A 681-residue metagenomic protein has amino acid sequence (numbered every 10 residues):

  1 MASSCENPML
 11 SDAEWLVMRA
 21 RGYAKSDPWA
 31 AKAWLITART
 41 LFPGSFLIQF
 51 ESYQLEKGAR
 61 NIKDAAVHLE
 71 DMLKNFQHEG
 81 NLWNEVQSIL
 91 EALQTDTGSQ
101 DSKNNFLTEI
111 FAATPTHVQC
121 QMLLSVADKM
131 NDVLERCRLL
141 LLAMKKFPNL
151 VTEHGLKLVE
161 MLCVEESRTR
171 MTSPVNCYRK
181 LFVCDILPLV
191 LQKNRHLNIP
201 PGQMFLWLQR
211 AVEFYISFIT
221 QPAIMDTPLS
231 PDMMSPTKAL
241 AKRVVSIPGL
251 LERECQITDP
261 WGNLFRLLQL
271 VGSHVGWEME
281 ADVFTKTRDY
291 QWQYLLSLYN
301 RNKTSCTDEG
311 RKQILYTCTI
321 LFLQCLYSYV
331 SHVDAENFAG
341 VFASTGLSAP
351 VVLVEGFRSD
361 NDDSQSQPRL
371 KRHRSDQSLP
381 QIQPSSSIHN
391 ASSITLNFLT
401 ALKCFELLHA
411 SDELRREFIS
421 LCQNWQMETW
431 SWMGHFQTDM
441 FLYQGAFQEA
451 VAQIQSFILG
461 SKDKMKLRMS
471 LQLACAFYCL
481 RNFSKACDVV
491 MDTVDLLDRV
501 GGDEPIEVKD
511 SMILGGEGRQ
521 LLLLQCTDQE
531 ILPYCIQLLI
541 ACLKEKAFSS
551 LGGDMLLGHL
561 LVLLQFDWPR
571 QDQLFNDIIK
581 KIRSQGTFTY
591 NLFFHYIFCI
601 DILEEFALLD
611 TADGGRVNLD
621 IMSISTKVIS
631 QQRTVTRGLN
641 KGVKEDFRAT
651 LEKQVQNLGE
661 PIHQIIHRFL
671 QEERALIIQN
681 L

Functional and structural regions predicted by a protein language model:
M1-L681: Non-TPR docking regions that flank or precede TPR/alpha-solenoid scaffolds in eukaryotic proteins
